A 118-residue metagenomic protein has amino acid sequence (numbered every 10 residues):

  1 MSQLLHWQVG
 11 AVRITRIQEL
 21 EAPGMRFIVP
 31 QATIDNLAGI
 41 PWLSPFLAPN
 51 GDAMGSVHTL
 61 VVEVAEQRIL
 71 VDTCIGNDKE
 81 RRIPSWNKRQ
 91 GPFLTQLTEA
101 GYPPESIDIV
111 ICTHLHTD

Functional and structural regions predicted by a protein language model:
M1-E99, S106-I109: Metallo-beta-lactamase
N77, T117-D118: Glycine-rich nucleotide phosphate-binding loop and flanking beta-alpha elements of Rossmann-like dinucleotide-binding
E99-P103, H116-T117: Alpha-helix capping at helix-to-loop junctions
I107-T117: Metallo-beta-lactamase
